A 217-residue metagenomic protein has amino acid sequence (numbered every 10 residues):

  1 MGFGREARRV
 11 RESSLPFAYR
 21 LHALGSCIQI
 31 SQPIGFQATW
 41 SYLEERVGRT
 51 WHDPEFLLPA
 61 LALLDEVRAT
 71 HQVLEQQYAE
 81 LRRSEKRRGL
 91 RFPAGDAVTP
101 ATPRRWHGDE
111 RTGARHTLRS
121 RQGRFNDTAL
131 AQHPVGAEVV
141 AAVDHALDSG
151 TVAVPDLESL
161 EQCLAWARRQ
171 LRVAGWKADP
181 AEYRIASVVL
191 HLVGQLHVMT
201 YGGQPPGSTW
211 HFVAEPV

Functional and structural regions predicted by a protein language model:
M1-V217: Long, compositionally biased terminal regions
